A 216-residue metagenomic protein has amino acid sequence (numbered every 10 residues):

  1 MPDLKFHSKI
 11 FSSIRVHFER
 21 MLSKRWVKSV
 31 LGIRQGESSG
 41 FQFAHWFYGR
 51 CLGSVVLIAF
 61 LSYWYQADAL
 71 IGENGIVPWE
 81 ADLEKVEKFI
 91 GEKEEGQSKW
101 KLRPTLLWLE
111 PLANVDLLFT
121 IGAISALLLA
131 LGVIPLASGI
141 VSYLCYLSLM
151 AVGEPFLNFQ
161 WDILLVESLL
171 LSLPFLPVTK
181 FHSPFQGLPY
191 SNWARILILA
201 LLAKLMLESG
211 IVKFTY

Functional and structural regions predicted by a protein language model:
P2-Y216: Alpha-helical membrane-anchoring segments
